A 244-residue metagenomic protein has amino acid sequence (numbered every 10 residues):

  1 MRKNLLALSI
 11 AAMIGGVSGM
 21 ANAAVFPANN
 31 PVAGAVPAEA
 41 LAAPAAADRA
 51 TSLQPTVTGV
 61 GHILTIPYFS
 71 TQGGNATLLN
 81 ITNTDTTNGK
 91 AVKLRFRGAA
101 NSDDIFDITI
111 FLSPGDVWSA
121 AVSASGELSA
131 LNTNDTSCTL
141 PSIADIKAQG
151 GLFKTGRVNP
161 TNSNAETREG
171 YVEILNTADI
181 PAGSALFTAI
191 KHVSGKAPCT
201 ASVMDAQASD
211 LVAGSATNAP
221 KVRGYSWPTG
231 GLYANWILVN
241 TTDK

Functional and structural regions predicted by a protein language model:
M1-A23: Gram-negative bacterial Sec-dependent N-terminal signal peptides
A23-K244: Gly/Pro-rich, tryptophan- and cysteine-flecked surface segments typical of secreted/extracellular proteins
